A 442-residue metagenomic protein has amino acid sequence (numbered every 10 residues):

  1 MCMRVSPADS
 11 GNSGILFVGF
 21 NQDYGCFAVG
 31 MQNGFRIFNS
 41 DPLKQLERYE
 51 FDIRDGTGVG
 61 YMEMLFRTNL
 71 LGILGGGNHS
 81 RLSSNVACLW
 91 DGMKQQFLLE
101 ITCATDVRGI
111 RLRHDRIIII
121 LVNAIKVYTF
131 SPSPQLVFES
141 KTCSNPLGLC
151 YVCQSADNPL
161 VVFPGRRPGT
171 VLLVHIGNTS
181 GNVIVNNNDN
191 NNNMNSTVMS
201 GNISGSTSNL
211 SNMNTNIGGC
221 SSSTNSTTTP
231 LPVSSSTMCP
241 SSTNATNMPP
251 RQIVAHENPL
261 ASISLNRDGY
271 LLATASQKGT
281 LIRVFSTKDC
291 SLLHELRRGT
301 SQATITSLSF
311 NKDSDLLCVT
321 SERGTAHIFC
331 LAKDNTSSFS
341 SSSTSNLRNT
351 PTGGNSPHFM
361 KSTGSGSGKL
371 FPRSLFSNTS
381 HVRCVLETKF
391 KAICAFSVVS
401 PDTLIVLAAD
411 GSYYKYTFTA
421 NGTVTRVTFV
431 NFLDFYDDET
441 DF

Functional and structural regions predicted by a protein language model:
C2-D9, K44-R54, Q96-I101, P134-K141 (+3 more regions): A short beta-strand motif characteristic of beta-propeller blades
R4-R36, R54-N69: Beta-strand-rich domains and repeat architectures in extracellular enzymes and scaffolds, especially beta-propellers
N12-G19, G56-E63, T105-R111, S144-Q154 (+3 more regions): Canonical WD40 repeat/beta-propeller blade segments in eukaryotic WD-repeat proteins
D23-R54, G77-D91: Beta-propeller domains
N39-L46, C88-Q96, V127-E139, R167-N188 (+7 more regions): Per-blade loop-tip surfaces of WD-repeat and WD-like beta-propellers in eukaryotic adaptors/scaffolds
R54, G58-V59, M64, T142-P146 (+1 more regions): Terminal intrinsically disordered, low-complexity extensions flanking WD-repeat/beta-propeller proteins
K94-S155: Asp-box/WD-like beta-propeller blade repeats and closely related beta-sheet repeat scaffolds
